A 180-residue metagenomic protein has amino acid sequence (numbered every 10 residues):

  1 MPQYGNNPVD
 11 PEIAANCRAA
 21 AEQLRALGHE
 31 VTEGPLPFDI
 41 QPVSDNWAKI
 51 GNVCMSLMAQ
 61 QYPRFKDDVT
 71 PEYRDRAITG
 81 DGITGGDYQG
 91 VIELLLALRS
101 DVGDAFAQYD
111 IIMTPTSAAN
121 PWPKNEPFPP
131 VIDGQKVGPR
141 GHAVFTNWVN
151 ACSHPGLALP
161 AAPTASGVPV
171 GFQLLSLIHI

Functional and structural regions predicted by a protein language model:
M1-N46, D81-G82: Gly/Ser-rich, acidic/histidine-flanked active-site/gating loops
M1-P2, K49-G103, P115, A119 (+1 more regions): Short helix-loop capping/hinge segments that flank enzyme active sites or metal/cofactor-binding pockets
N7, N120-P121: Short glycine-rich, flexible loops that bind phosphorylated cofactors or substrates
Q23, N147-N150, S166: Hydrophobic/aromatic ligand-binding patch that stacks against planar heteroaromatic rings of cofactors or nucleotides
D45, G90, W122-A143: Short, surface-exposed loop/helix-turn segments at secondary-structure junctions that function as lids/hinges flanking
D110-I112: Short, Asp-centered acidic motifs that coordinate Mg2+ and/or phosphate in catalytic or ligand-binding sites
K136-P160: Small-aliphatic-rich amphipathic alpha-helix that forms the alpha element of a beta-alpha
H179-I180: Conserved small/polar residues in nucleotide/adenosyl-binding loops
